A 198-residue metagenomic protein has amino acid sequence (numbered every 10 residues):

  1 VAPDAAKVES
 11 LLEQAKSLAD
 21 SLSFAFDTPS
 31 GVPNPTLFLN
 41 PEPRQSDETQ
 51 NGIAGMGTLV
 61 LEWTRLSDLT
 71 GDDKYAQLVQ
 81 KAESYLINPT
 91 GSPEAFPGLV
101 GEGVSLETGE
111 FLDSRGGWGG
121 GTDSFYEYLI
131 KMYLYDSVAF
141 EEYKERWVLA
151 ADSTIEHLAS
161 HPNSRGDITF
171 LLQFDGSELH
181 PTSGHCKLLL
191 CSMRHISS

Functional and structural regions predicted by a protein language model:
V1-S198: Glycan-recognition and catalytic cores of secretory/periplasmic carbohydrate-active enzymes
